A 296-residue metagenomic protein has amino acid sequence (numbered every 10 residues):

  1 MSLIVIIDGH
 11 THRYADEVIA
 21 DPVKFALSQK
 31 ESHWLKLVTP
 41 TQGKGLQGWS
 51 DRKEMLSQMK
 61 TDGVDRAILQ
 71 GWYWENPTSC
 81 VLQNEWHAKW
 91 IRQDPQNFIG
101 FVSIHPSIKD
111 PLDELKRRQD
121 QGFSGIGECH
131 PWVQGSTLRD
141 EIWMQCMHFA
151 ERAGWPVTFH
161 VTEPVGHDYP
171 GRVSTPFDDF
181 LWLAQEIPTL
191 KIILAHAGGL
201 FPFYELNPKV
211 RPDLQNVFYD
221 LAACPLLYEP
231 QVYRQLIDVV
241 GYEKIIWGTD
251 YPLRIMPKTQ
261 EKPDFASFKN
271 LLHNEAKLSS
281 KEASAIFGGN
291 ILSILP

Functional and structural regions predicted by a protein language model:
S2-G9, D16-T61, D65-R66, R234 (+2 more regions): Mid-to-C-terminal alpha-helical segments outside catalytic/metal-binding sites
H10, M59, H87, R118 (+7 more regions): Conserved, mostly hydrophobic/aromatic
H12-E17, W74-P77, P106-D110, V133-Q134 (+4 more regions): Active-site environment of divalent metal-dependent phosphoester hydrolases
P40-L46, C129-T137, A222: The substrate-binding groove and active-site-proximal loops of carbohydrate-active enzymes, especially glycoside
T41-K44, N76-T78, P164-S174, M256-P263: Short, flexible/disordered intra-domain loops and linkers
E54-Q58, Q83-W90, E114-R118, I142-C146 (+4 more regions): A general structural detector for well-ordered alpha-helical segments in enzyme core domains, enriched
D65-V165, Y169-G171, F218: Active-site gating/metal-coordination segments in enzymes
S124-G125, T137-W247: Catalytic pocket-lining loop regions of alpha/beta-barrel enzymes, especially the amidohydrolase/enolase/GH5 lineages
